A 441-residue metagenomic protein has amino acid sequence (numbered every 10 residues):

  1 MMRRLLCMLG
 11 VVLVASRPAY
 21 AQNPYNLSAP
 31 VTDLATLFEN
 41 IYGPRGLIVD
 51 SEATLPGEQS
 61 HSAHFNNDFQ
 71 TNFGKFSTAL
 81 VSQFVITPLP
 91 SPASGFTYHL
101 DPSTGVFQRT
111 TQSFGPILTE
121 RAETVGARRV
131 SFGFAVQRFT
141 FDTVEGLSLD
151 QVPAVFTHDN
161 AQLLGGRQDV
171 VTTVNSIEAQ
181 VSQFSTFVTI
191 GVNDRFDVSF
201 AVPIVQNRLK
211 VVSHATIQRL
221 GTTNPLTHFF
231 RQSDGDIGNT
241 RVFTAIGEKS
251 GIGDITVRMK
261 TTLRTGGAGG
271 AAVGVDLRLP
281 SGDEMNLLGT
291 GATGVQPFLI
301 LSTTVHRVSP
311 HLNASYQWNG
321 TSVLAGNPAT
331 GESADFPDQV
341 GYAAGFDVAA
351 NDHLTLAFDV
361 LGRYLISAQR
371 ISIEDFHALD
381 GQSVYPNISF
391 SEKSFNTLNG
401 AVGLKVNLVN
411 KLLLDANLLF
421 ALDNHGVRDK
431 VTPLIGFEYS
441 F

Functional and structural regions predicted by a protein language model:
R17-A21: Sec/Tat signal peptide C-region and signal peptidase I cleavage site
P24-G253, G326-P328, R370-Y385: A subset of solvent-exposed loop/turn segments in beta-rich extracellular surface proteins, enriched in glycine
F114, G126-R128, Q180-T186, S250-I255 (+5 more regions): Residues that define the transmembrane beta-barrel architecture of outer-membrane proteins
F114, L118-R121, F132-V136, T186-V192 (+10 more regions): Residues on the lipid-exposed face of transmembrane beta-strands in outer-membrane beta-barrel proteins
V136-D142, V202-R208, D254, L263 (+6 more regions): Transmembrane beta-strands of outer-membrane beta-barrel pores
F141, F196-F200, G266-A271, R307-L312 (+2 more regions): Repeated loop/turn-to-beta-strand initiation elements of outer-membrane beta-barrel proteins
V144-L149, V211-I217, V273-D276, D283-G291 (+5 more regions): Outer-membrane beta-barrel translocator domains and adjoining extracellular loop/strand segments of Gram-negative
V152-F156, T222-R241, E332-F441: Outer membrane beta-barrel transmembrane domains
